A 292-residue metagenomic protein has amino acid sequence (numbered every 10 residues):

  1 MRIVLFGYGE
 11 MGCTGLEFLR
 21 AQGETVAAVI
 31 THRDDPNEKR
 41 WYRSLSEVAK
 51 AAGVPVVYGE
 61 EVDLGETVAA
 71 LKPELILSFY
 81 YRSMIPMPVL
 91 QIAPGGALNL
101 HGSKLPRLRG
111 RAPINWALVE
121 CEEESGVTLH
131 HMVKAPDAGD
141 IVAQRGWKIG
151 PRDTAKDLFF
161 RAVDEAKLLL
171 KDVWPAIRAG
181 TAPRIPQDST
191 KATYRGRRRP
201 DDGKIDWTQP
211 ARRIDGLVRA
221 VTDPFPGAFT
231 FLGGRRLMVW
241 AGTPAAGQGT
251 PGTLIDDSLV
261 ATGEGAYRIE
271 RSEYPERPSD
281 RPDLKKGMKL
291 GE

Functional and structural regions predicted by a protein language model:
M1-R40: N-terminal Rossmann-like dinucleotide-binding module
Q22, L75-Y194: Donor/substrate-binding cores of folate-linked one-carbon enzymes
V26, G53-V57, G96-A97, S125 (+1 more regions): Hydrophobic beta-strand scaffold residues
I30-T31, T208-E292: An anion-binding loop in the catalytic cleft
T31-D35, Y42-G59: Conserved nucleotide-sugar phosphate-binding/catalytic loop shared by glycosyltransferases and other
D63-K72: Short amphipathic alpha-helix with an adjacent loop that forms part of the alpha/beta core around
G196-Q209: Acyl-group handling in specialized metabolite and lipid biosynthesis
